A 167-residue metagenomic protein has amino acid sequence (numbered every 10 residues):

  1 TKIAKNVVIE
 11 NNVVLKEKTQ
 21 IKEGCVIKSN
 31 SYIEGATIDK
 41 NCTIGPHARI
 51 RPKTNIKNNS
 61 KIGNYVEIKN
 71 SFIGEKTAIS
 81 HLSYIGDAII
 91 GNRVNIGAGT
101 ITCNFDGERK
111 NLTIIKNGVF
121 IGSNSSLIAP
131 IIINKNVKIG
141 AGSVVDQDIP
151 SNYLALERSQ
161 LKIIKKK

Functional and structural regions predicted by a protein language model:
T1-P46: Extended, small-residue-rich solenoid/repeat segments and analogous flexible loops that form exposed scaffolds
N30, G45-K167: Glycine-rich hexapeptide-repeat left-handed beta-helix
